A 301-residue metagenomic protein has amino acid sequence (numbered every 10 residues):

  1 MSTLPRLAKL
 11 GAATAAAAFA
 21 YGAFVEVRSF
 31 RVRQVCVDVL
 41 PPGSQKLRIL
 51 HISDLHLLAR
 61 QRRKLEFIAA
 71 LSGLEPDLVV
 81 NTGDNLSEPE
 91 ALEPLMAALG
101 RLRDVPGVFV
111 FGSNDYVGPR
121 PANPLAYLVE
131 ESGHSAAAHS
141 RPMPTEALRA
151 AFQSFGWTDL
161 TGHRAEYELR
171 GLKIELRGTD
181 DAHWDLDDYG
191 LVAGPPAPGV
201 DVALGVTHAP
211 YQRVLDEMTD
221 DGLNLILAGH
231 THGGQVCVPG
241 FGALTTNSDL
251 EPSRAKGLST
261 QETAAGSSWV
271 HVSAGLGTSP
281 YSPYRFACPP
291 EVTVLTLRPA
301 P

Functional and structural regions predicted by a protein language model:
M1-G11: Membrane-penetrating hydrophobic segments
A8, A15-A98: N-terminal active-site segment of His-dependent metallophosphoesterases
D38-L50, W157-T158, R164-L176, P198-V202 (+2 more regions): Beta-strand-turn-beta hairpins that frame and shape the catalytic cleft of phosphate-ester-processing enzymes
H51-S53, L78-D84, G107-S113, L160-G162 (+3 more regions): Active-site neighborhood of phospho(di)ester-bond hydrolases with catalytic His/Asp-centered motifs
L57-R62, L86-E90, N114-P121, S140 (+6 more regions): Active-site environment of divalent metal-dependent phosphoester hydrolases
R63-Y167: Core catalytic region of metal-dependent phosphoesterases/phosphodiesterases, especially metallo-beta-lactamase-like
A122-W157, T161-H163, L169-D216, S282-R285: Binuclear metal-dependent hydrolase catalytic cores centered on His/Asp/Glu-rich metal-binding motifs
P210-T293: Conserved beta-sheet core of the metallophosphoesterase superfamily
